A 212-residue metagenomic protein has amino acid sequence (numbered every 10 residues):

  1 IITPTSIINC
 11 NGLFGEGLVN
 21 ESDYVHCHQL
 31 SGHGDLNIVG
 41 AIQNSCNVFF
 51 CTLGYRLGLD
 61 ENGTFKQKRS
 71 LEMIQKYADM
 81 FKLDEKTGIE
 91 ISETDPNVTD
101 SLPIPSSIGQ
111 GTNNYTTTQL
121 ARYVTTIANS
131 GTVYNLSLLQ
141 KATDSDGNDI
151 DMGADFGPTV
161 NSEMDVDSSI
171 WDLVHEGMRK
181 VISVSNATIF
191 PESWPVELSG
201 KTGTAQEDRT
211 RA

Functional and structural regions predicted by a protein language model:
I2-A212: Beta-lactam-recognizing serine transpeptidase/beta-lactamase-like catalytic domain environment
